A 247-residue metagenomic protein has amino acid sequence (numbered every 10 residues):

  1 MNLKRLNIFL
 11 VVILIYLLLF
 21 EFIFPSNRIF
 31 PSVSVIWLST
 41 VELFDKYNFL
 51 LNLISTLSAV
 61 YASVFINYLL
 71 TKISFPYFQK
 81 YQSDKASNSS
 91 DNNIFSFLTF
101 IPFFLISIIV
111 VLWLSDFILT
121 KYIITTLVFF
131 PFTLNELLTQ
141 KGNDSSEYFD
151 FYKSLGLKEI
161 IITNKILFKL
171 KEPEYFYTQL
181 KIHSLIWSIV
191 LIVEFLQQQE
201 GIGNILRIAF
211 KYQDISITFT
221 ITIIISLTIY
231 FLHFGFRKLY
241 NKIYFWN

Functional and structural regions predicted by a protein language model:
M1-F24: N-terminal signal-anchor transmembrane alpha helix
I23-I66: Periplasmic/extracellular loop-to-transmembrane helix junction in inner-membrane transport proteins
L50, I54, S58-F78, I224 (+2 more regions): Hydrophobic alpha-helical transmembrane segments of multipass integral membrane proteins, especially permease/channel
A62-F95, I108: Transmembrane-helix boundary motif in ABC transporter permease subunits
F78, Q82, F219-N247: C-terminal transmembrane helix and the adjacent membrane-cytosol boundary/short C-terminal tail of inner/organellar
N92-F129: Generic hydrophobic transmembrane alpha-helix motif, especially the helices
F117-I182, I186: Membrane-cytosol interface at the C-terminal ends of specific transmembrane alpha-helices in multi-pass membrane
T178-I229, R237: Non-cytoplasmic
